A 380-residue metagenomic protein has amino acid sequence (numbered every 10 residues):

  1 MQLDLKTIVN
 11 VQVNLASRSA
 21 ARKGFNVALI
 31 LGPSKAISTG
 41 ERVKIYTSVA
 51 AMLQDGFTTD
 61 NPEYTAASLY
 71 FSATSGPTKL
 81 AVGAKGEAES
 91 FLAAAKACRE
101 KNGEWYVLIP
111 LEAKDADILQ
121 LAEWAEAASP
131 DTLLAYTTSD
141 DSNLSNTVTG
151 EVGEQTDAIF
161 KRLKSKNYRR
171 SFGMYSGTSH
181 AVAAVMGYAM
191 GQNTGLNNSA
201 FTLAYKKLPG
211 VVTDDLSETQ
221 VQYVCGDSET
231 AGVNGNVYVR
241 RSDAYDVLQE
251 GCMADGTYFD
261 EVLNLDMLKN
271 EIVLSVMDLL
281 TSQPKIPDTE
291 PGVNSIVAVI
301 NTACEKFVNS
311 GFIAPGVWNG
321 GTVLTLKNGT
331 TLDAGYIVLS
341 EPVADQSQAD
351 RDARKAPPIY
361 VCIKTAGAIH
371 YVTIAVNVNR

Functional and structural regions predicted by a protein language model:
M1-R380: Surface-exposed assembly/interface segments
